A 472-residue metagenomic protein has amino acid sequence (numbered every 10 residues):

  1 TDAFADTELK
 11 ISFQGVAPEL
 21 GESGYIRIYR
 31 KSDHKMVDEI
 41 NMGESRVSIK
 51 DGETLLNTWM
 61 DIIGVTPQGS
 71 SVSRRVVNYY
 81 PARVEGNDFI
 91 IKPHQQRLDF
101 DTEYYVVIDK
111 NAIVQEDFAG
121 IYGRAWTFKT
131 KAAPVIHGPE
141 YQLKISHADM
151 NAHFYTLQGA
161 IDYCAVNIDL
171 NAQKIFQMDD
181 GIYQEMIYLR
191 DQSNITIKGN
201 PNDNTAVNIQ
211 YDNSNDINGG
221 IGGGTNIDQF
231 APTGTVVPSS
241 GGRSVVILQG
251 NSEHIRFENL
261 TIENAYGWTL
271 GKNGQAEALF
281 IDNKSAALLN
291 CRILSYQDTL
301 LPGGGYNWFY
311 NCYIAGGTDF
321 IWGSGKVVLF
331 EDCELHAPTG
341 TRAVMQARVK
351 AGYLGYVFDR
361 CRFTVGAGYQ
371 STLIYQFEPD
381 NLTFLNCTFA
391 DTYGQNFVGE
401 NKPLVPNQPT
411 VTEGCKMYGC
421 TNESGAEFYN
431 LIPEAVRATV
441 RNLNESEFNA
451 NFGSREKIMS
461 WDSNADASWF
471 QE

Functional and structural regions predicted by a protein language model:
T1-V135: Acidic, low-complexity Ser/Thr/Gly/Pro-rich repeat segments typical of extracellular/periplasmic and surface-exposed
A133-H147, N151-E472: Sequence-level preference for short, compositionally simple segments enriched in small aliphatic or small polar residues
